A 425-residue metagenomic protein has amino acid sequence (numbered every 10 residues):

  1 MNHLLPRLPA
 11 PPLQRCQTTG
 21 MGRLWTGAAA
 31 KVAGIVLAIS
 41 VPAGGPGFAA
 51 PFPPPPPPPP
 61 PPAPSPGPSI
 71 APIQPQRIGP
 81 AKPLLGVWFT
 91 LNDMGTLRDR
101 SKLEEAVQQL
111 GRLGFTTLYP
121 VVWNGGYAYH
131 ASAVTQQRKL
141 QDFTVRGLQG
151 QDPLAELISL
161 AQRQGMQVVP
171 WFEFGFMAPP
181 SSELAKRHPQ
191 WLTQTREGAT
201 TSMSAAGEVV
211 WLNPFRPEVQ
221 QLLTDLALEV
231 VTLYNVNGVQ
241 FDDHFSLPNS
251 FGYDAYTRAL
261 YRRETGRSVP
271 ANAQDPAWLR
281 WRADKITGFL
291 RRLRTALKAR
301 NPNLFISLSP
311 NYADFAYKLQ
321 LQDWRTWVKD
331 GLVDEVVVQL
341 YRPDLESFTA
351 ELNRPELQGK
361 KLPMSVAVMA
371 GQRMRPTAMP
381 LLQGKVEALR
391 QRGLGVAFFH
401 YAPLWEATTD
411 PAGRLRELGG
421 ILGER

Functional and structural regions predicted by a protein language model:
I78-L85, N92-L97, G175-E229, L233: Active-site-adjacent "subsite" loops/lids of carbohydrate-active enzymes
F89-L97, Q136-Q149, G207-Q221, D275-K285 (+2 more regions): The substrate-binding groove and active-site-proximal loops of carbohydrate-active enzymes, especially glycoside
K102-A128: Catalytic domains of carbohydrate-active enzymes, especially glycoside hydrolases
F115-V122, P153-S202, Q240-D243: Glycine-rich, aromatic-flanked loop segments that form ligand/cofactor-binding clefts across common enzyme folds
G126-F172, W281-L293: Aromatic-lined substrate-binding rim segments of carbohydrate-active enzymes
H130-D142, F176-M203, D243-P270: Aromatic- and acidic-residue-enriched segments that line the glycan-binding/catalytic groove of carbohydrate-active
E264-P376: Glycoside hydrolase catalytic-domain groove-lining segments
D334-F348, S365-R425: Substrate-binding cleft of secreted/luminal carbohydrate-active enzymes
